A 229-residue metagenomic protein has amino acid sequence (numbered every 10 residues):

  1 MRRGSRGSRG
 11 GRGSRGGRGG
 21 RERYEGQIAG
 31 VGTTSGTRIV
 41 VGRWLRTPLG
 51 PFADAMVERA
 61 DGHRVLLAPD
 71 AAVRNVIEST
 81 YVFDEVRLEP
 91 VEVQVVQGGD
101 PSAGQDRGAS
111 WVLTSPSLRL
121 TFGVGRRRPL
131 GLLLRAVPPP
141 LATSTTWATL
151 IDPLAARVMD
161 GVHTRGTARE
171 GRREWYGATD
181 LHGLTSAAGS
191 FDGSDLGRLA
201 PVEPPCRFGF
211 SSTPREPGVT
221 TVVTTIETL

Functional and structural regions predicted by a protein language model:
M1-R15, A29-T37, R74-V91: Short, basic/low-complexity N-terminal boundary segments at the transition from targeting/disordered tails
R2-G4, G16-H63: N-terminal ordered "arm"
S5-R18, Q97-D106: Intrinsically disordered, low-complexity terminal tails and inter-domain linkers enriched for S/T/G/P/D/E
L49-P51, R74-D84, P129-V137: Short, surface-exposed linear segments at secondary-structure transitions and domain or protein termini
E58-G125: Structured domain cores in non-transmembrane regions
T121-L229: A eukaryote-biased signal for long
